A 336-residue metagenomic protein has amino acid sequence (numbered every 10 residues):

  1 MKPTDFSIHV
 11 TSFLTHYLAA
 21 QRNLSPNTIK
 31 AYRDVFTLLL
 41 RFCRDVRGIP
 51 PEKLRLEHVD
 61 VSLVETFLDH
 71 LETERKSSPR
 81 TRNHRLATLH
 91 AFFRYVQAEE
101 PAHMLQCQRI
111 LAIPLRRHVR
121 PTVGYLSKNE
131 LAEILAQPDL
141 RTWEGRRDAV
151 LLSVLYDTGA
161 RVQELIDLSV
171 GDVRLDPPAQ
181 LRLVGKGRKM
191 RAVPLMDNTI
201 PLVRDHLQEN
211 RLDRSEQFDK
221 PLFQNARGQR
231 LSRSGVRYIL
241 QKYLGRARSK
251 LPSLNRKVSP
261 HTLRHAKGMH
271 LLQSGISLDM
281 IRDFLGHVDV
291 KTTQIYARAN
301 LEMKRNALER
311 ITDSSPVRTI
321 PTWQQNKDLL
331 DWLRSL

Functional and structural regions predicted by a protein language model:
M1-L336: Conserved catalytic core of the tyrosine transesterase superfamily
